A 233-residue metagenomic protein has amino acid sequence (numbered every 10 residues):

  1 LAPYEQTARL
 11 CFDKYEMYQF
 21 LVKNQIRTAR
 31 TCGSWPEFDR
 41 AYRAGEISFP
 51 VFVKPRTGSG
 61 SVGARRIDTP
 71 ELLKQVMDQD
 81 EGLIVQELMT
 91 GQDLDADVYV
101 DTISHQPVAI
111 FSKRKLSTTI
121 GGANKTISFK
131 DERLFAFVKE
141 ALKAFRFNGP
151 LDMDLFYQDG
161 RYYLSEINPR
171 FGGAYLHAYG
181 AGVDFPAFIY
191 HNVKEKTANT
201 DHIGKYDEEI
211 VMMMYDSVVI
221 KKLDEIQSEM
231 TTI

Functional and structural regions predicted by a protein language model:
L1-R9: Short, acidic/small-residue loops that bind anionic groups at enzyme active sites
A8-T90, T102-S104, E132-F135: Active-site nucleotide/adenylate-binding loops and adjacent lid/helix of ATP-dependent enzymes
A29, V62, L94-A96, L151-M153 (+1 more regions): Change "...and in nucleic-acid phosphodiester-cleaving endonucleases..." to "...and in nucleic-acid processing enzymes
F49, Q92, G149-L151: A generic structural signal for short beta-strands and their flanking turns/coil linkers
T57-S59, S117-T119, R170-G173: A short, flexible beta-alpha/helix-coil linker loop
R65-R146, F156-Y157, R161-Y163: Phosphate-binding site of ATP-dependent enzymes
K130-I233: ATP-dependent carboxylate activation and anion-phosphoryl transfer catalytic cores that bind Mg-ATP to form
